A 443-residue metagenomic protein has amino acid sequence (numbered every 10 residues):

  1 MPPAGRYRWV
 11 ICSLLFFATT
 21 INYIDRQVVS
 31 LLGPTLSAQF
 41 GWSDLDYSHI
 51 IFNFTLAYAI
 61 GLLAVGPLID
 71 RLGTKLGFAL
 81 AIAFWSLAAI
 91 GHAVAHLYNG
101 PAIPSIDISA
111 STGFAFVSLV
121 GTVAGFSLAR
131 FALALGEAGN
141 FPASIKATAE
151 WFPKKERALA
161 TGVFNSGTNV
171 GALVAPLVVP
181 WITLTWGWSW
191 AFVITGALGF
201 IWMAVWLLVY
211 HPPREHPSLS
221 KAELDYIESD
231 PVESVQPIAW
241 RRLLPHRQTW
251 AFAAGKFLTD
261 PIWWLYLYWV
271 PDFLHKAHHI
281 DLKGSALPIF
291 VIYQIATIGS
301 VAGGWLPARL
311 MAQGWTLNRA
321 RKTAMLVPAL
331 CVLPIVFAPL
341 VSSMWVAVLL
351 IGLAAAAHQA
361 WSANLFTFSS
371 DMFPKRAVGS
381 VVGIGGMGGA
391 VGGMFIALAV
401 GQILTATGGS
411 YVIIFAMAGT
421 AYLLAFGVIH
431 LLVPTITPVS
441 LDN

Functional and structural regions predicted by a protein language model:
V29-L31, R247-G303, H358-F366, S370 (+2 more regions): Extracytoplasmic gate region of multi-pass secondary transporters
F52-P67, F290-G303: Central cavity-lining transmembrane alpha-helices of secondary-active solute carriers, predominantly the Major
A83-L119, A329-S342: C-terminal ends and interior cores of transmembrane alpha-helices in multi-pass membrane transporters/permeases
G125-N169: Cytoplasmic helix-loop-helix junction between adjacent transmembrane helices in 12-TM secondary transporters
F164, T168-P217: Helix-loop-helix hairpin linking two adjacent transmembrane segments in secondary transporters
L184-A197, D281, A320-T323, Q402-A421: A membrane-interface helix-boundary motif in multi-pass transporters
N318-N364: C-terminal transmembrane helical hairpin of 12-TM major facilitator-type secondary transporters
